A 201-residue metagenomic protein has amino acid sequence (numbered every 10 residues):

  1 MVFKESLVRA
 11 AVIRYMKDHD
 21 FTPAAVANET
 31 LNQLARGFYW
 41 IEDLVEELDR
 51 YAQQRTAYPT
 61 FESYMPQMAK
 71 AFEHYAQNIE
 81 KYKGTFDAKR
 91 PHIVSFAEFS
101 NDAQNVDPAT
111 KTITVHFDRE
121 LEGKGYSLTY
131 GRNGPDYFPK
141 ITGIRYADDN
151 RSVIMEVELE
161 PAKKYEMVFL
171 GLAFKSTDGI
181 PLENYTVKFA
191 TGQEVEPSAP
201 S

Functional and structural regions predicted by a protein language model:
M1, M16, M65-M68, L128 (+2 more regions): Detector for methionine-enriched segments
M1-A11: Flexible, glycine-rich surface segments
K4-E5, L34-G37, I41, F61 (+4 more regions): Solvent-exposed, acidic/flexible segments
L7, M16, F21, L31-L34 (+7 more regions): Generic detector of leucine side chains in alpha-helical contexts
A10-S95: Pan-zinc metallopeptidase signature
D87-P200: Acidic, low-complexity Ser/Thr/Gly/Pro-rich repeat segments typical of extracellular/periplasmic and surface-exposed
